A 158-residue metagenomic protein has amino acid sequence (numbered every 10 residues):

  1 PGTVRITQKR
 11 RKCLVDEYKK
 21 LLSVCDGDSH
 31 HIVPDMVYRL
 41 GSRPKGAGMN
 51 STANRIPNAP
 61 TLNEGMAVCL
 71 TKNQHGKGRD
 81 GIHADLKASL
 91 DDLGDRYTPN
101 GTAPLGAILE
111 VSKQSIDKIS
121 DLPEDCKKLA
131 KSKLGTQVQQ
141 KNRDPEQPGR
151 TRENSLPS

Functional and structural regions predicted by a protein language model:
P1-S158: Catalytic toxin/effector domains delivered as secreted proteins or via bacterial secretion systems
